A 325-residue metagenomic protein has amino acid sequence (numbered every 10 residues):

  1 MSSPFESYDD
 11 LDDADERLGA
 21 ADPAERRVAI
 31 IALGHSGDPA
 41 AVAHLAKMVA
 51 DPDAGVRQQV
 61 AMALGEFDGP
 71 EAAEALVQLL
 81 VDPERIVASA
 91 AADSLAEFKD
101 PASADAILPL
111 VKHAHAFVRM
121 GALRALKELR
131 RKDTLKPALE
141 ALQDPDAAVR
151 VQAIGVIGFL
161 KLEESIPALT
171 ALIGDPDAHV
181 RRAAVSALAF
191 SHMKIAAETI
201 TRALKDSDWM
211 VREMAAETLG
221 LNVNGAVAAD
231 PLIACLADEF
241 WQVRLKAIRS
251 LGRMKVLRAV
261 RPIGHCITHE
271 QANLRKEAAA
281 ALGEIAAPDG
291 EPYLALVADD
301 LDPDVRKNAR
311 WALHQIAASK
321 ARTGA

Functional and structural regions predicted by a protein language model:
M1-M62, E66, K307, H314 (+1 more regions): N-terminal alpha-helical scaffold/docking segments in eukaryotic complex subunits
F5-R17, D38-A50, G69-V81, D100-K112 (+7 more regions): Amphipathic alpha-helical scaffolding segments comprising HEAT/armadillo-like alpha-solenoid repeats
A21-D22, P52-D53, P83-E84, A114-H115 (+6 more regions): Short inter-helical turns and helix N-cap capping residues of alpha-solenoid HEAT/ARM repeat scaffolds
I86, F98, A116, G121 (+7 more regions): Core solenoid repeat modules with strong leucine/isoleucine-rich periodicity, prominently canonical LRR arrays but also
A237, W241-W311: Ankyrin-repeat and related helical/solenoid repeat scaffolds used for protein-protein interactions
